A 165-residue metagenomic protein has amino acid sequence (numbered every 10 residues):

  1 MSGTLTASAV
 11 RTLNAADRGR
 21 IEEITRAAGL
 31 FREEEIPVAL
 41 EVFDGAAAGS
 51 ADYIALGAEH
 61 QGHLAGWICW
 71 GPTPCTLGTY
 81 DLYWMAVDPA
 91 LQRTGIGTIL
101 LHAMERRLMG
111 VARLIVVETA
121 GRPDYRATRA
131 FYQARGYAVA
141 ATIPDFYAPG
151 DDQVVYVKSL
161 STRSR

Functional and structural regions predicted by a protein language model:
M1-G19, K158, T162-R165: Conserved N-terminal entry element of GNAT/NAT acetyltransferase domains
T12-A90, T98-R107, T142-I143, L160: Acetyl-CoA-dependent GNAT
E41-V42, P123-Y125, A148-P149: Short secondary-structure capping/turn micro-motifs that flank functional sites
A86, G121-P123: Active-site-proximal loop/turn and secondary-structure-junction residues that shape catalytic pockets, frequently
R93: Glycine-rich ATP-lid loops
L108-A120: Conserved GNAT acetyl-CoA-binding A-motif
E118-G121, Q133, A138-V154: Conserved catalytic-core motifs of GNAT/GCN5-like acyltransferases
